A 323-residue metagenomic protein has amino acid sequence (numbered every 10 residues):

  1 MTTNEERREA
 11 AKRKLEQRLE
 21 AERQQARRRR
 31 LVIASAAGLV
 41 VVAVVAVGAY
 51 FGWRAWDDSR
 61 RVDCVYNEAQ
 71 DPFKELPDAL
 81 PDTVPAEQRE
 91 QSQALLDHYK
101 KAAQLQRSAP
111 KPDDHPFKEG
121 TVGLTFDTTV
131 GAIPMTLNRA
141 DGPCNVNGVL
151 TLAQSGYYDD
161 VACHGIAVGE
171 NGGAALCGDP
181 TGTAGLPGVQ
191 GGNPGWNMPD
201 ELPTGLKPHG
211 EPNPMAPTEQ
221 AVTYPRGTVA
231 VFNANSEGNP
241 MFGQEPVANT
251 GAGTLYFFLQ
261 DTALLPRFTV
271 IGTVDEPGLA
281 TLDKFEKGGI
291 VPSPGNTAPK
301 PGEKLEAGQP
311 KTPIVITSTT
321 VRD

Functional and structural regions predicted by a protein language model:
M1-D323: Cyclophilin-like peptidyl-prolyl cis-trans isomerases
